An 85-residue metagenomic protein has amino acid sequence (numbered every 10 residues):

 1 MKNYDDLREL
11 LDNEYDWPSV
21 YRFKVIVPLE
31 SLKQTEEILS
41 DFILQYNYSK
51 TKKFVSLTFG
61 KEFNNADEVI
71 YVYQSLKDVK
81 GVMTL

Functional and structural regions predicted by a protein language model:
M1-S56, E62-L85: Long, contiguous binding/interaction regions
